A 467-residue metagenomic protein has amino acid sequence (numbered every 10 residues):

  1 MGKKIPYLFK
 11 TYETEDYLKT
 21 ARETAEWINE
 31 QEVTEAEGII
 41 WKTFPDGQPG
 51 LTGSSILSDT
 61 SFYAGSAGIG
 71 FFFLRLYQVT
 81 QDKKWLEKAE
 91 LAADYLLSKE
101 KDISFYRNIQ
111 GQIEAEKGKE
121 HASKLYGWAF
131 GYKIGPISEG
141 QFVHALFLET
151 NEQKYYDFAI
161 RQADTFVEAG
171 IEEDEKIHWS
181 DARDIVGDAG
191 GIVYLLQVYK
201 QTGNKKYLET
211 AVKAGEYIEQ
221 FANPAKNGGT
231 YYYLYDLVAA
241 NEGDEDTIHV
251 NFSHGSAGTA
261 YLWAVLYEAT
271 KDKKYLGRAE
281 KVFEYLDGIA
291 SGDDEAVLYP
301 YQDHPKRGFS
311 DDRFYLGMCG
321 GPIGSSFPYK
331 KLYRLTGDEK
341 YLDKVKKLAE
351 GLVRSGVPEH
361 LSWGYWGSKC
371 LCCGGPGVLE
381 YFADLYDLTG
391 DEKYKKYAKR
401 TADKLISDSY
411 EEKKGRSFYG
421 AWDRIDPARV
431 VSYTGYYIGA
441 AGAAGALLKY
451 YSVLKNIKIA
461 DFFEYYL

Functional and structural regions predicted by a protein language model:
M1-L467: Glycan-recognition and catalytic cores of secretory/periplasmic carbohydrate-active enzymes
